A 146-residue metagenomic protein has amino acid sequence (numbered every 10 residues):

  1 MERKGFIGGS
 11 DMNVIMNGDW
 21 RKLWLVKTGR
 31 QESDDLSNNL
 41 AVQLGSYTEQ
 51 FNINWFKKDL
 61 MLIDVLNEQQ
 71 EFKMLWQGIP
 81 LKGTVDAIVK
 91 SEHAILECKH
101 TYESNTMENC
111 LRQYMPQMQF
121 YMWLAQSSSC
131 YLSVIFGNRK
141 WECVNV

Functional and structural regions predicted by a protein language model:
M1-N54, D59: Charged, glycine-rich intrinsically disordered N-terminal tails and low-complexity linkers that flank
V42, K58-V146: Nucleic-acid nuclease catalytic cores
